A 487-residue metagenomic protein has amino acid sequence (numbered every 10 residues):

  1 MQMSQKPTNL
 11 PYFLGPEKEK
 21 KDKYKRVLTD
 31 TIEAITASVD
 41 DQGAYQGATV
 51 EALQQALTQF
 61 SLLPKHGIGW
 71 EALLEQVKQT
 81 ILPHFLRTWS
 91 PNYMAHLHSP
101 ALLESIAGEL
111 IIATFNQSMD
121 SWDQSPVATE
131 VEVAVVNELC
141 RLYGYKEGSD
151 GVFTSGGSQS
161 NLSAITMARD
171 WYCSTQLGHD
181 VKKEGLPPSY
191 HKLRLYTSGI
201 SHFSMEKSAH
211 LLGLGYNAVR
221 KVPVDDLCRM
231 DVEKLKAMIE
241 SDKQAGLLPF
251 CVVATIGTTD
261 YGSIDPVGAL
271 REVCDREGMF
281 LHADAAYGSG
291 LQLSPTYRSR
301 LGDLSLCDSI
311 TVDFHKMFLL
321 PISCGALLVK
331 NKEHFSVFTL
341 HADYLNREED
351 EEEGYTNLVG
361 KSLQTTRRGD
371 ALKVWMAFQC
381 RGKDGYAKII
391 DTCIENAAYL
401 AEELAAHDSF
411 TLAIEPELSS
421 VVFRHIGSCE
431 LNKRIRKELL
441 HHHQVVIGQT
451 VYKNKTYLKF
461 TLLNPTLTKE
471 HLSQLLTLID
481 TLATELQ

Functional and structural regions predicted by a protein language model:
Q2-G148, V445, T456, T461 (+2 more regions): N-terminal entrance/gating region of PLP-dependent enzymes' catalytic architecture
V127, S160, M167-E333: Conserved PLP-enzyme active-site core in the AAT-like
L139-D170, R220-V222: Short loop-beta-helix segment that forms the pyridoxal 5′-phosphate
E147-G148, Y190, I414-S419, V451-Y457: Short Gly/Ser/Thr- and Asp/Glu-enriched loop/turn motifs at secondary-structure junctions
S149, D408-L412, Q444-Q449: A short linear hydrophobic-aromatic micro-motif
G302-A405: Active-site C-terminal subdomain of aminotransferase-like
F378, V422-C429, Q444-Q474: Conserved PLP-binding active-site segment of the aspartate aminotransferase-like
T411-L439: Conserved PLP-binding catalytic core of the aspartate aminotransferase-like
